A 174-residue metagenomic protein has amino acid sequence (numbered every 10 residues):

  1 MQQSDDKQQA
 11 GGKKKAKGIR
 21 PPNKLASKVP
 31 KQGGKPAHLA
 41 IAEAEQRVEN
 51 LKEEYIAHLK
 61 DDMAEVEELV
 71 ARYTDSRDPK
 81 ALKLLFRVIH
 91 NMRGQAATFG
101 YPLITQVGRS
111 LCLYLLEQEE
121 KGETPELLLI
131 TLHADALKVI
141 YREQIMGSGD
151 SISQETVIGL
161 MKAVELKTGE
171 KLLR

Functional and structural regions predicted by a protein language model:
Q2-Q32, I130, A134-L173: Structural secondary-structure packing elements that flank or coincide with functional cores
A37-K83: Long, amphipathic alpha-helical coiled-coil segments characteristic of histidine-phosphotransfer scaffolds
L51, K80, L115-T131: Histidine phosphotransfer helical core of two-component systems
A57-K60, A64, H90, R109 (+3 more regions): Generic structural signal for well-ordered, non-transmembrane alpha-helical segments in soluble/cytosolic regions
V66-R77, A96, L115-G122, Q144: Secondary-structure edge/capping motif, primarily at the C-terminal ends of alpha-helices and the immediately following
P79, K83-R87, L127-T131, S151-E155: Short, charged, amphipathic alpha-helical segments
P79-E117: Extended, amphipathic alpha-helices with heptad-repeat/coiled-coil or helix-bundle character that serve as
